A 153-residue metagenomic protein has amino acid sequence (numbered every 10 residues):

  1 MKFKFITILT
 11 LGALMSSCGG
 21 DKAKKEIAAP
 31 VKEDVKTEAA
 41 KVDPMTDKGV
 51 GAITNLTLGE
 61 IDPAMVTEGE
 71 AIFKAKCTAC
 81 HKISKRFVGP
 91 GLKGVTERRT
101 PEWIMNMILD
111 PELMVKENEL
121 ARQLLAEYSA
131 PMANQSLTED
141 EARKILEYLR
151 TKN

Functional and structural regions predicted by a protein language model:
M1-F5: Positively charged n-region of N-terminal signal peptides that target proteins for export
L14-S17: C-terminal motif of bacterial Sec signal peptides marking the signal peptidase cleavage site
G19-E26: Signal peptide cleavage region of secreted peptide precursors
E26, K32-I72: Electrostatic cytochrome c docking/interface patches
V66, K82-D110: Gly/Gly-Pro-rich "capping" loops immediately C-terminal to redox-active cysteine motifs in periplasmic/lumenal
G69, F73-I83, I104, I145-L149: The canonical Cys-X-X-Cys-His
V88-V95, L113-E141: Axial heme c-ligation environment in periplasmic c-type cytochrome domains
E102-M107, A130-N153: C-terminal capping alpha-helices of c-type cytochrome domains
